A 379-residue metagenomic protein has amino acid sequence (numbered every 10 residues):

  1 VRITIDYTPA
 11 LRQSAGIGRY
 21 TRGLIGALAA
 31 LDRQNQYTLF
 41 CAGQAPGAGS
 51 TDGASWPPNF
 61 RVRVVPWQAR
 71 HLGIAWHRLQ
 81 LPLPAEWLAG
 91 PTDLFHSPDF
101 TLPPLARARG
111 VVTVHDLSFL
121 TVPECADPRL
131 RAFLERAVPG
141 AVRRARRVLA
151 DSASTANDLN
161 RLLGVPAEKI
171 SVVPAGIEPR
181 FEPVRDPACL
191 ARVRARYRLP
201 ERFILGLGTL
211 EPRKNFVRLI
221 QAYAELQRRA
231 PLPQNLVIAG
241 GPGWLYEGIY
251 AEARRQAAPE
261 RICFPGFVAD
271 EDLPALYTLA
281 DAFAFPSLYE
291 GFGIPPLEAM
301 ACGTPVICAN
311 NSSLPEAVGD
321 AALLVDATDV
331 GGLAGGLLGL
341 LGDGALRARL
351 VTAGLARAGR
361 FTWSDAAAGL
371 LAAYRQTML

Functional and structural regions predicted by a protein language model:
V1-L379: Carbohydrate transferase catalytic cores enriched for Leloir-type hexosyltransferases
